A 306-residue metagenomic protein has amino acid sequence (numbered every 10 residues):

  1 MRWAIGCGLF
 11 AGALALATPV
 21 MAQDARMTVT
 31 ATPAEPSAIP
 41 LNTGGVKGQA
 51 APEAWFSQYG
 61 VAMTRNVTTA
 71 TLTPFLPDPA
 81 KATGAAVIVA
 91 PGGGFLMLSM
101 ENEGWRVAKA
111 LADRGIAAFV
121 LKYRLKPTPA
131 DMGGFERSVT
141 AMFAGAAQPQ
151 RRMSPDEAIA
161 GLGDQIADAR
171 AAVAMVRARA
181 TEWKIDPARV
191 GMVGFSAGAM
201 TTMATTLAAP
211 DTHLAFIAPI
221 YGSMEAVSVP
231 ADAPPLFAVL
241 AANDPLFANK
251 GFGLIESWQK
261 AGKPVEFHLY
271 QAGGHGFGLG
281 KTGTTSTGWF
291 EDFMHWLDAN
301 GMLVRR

Functional and structural regions predicted by a protein language model:
M1-L9: Bacterial N-terminal signal peptides that target proteins for export
A17-P19: N-terminal signal peptide c-region/cleavage motif recognized by signal peptidases
A38, G45-T71, D78-V87, G92-W183 (+1 more regions): Serine-hydrolase catalytic machinery in alpha/beta-hydrolase-like enzymes
A62, E136, Q259, P264-R306: C-terminal catalytic histidine-bearing segment of alpha/beta-hydrolase fold enzymes
A90, I220, Y270-G273: Alpha/beta-hydrolase
G163-A233: Primarily recognizes the serine-hydrolase "nucleophile elbow" in alpha/beta-hydrolase and SGNH/GDSL folds
A238-L240: Short beta-strand/loop motif that positions the catalytic acidic residue of the alpha/beta-hydrolase fold
N243-A248: Acidic catalytic loop of the alpha/beta-hydrolase fold
